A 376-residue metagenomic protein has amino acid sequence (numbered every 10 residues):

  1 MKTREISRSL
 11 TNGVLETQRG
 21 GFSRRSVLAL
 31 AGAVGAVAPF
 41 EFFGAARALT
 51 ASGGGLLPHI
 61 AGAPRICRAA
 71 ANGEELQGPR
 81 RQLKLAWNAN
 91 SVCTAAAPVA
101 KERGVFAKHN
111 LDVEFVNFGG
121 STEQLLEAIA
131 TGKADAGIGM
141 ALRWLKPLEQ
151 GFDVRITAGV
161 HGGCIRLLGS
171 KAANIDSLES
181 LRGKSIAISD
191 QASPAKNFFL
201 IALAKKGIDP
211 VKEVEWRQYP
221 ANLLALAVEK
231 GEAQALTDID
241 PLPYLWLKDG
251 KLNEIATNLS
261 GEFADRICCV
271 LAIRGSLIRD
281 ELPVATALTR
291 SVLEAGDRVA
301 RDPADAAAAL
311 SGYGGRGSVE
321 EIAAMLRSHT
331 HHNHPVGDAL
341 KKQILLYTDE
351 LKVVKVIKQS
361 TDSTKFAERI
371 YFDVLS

Functional and structural regions predicted by a protein language model:
M1-S26, A33-A36, F40, L49 (+1 more regions): N-terminal secretory signal peptides
G53-D209, R217-Q218, A227, Q234-D240 (+2 more regions): Short, glycine-/small- and polar/acidic-enriched structural segments that line small-molecule recognition paths
W87, V160-G169, L252-I278, T289 (+2 more regions): Periplasmic-binding protein-like
N90, F118, T122, A192-K196 (+7 more regions): Solvent-exposed, acidic/flexible segments
L142, N222-G312: Pocket-lining segment of extracytoplasmic ligand-binding domains
R279-K358: Secondary-structure end/capping motifs
L351-S376: Conserved C-terminal helix/tail region of periplasmic/extracytoplasmic solute-binding proteins
